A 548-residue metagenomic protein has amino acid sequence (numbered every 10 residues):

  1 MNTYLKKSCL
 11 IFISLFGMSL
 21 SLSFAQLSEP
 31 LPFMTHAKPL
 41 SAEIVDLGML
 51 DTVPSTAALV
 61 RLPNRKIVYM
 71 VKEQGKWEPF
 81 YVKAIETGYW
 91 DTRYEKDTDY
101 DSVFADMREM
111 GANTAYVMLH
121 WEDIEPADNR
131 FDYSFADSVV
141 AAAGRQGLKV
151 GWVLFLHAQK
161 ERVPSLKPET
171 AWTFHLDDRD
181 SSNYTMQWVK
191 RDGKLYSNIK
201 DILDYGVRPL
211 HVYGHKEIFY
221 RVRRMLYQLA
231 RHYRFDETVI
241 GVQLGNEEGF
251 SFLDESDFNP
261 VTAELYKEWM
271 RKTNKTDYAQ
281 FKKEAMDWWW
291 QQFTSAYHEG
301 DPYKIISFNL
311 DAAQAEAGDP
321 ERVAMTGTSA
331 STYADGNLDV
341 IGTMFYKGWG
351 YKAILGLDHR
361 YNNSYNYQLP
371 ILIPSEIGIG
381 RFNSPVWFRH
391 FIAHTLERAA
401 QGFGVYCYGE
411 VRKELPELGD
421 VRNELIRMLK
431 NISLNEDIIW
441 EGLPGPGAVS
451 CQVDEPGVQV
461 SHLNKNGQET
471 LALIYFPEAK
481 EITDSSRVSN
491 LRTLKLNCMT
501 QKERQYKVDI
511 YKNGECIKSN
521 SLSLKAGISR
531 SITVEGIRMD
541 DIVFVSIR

Functional and structural regions predicted by a protein language model:
I11-S21: Bacterial N-terminal signal peptides
L27-A112: N-terminal carbohydrate-binding accessory modules
T35-A37, D46, A393-L494, K502-Y506 (+1 more regions): Aromatic- and carboxylate-lined catalytic core of secreted/periplasmic carbohydrate-active enzymes
R93-E109, E316-Y333, S384-I392: Short, acidic/polar
D99-Y184, V189, M286-G300: Aromatic-lined substrate-binding rim segments of carbohydrate-active enzymes
D178-G348: Polysaccharide-binding and catalytic clefts of secreted carbohydrate-active enzymes
Q291-I305, G327-E410: Catalytic-core region of carbohydrate-active enzymes that cleave or remodel glycosidic bonds
K518, S523-R548: C-terminal beta-strand-rich structural cap/linker in extracellular carbohydrate-active enzymes
